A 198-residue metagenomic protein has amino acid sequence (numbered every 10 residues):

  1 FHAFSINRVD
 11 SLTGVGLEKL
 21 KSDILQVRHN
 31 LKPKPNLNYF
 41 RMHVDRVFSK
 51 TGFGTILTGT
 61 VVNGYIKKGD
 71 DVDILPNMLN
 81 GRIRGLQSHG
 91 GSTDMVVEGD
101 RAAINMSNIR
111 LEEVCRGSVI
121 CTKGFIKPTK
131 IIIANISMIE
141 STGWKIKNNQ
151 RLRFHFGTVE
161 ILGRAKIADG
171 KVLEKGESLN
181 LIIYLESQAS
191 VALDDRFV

Functional and structural regions predicted by a protein language model:
F1-T142, L179: Conserved catalytic-core segments of large NTP-driven translation/proteostasis enzymes
I109-V198: C-terminal effector modules of nucleic-acid-centric enzymes and ribosome-associated factors
